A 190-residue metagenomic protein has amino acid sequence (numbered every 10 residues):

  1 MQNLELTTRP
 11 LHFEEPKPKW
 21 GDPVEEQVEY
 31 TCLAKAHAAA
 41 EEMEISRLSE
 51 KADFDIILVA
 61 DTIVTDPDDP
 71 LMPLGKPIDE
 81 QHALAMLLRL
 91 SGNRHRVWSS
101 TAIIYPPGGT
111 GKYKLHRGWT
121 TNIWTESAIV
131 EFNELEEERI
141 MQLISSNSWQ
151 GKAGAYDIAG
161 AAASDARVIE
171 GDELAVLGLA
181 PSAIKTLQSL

Functional and structural regions predicted by a protein language model:
M1-P10: N-terminal G-site helix/loop of the GST-like fold
P10-P16: Short, acidic/turn-prone active-site loops that include or flank metal/cofactor- and phosphate-binding residues
K19-L190: Anionic-ligand binding patches
